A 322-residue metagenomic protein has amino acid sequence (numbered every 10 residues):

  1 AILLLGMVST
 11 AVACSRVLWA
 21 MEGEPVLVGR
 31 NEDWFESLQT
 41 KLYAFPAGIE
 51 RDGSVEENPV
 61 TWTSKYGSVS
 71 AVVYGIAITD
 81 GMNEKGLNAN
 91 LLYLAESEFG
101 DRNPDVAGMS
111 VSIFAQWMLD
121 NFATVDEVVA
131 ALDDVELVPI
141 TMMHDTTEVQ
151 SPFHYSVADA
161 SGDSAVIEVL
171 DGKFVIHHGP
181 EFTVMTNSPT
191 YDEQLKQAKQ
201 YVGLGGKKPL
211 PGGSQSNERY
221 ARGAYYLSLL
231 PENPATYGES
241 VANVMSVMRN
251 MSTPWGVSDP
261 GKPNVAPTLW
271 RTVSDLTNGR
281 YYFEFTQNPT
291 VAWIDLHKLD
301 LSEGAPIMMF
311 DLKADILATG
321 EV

Functional and structural regions predicted by a protein language model:
A13-L27, F35, K41, A131 (+4 more regions): C-terminus-biased signal that marks the final domain/tail of proteins
A13-V106, P139, M143: A contiguous strand-loop segment
G29, L91, I167-E168, Y282-E284: Beta-strand residues in well-ordered beta-sheet regions across diverse protein folds
W34-E36, A95-S97, G172-F174, Q287-V291: Short, surface-exposed beta-strand-loop junctions and turns on beta-sheet-rich folds
A44, G48-E56, V60, E98-V138 (+1 more regions): Compact, glycine/acidic-enriched structural inserts
I78, M82-A89, V111-A115, N121-T124 (+2 more regions): Stable alpha-helical elements in mature extracytoplasmic
K85-S112, V135-T190: Acidic/His-rich structured neighborhood in mature extracellular/periplasmic domains
